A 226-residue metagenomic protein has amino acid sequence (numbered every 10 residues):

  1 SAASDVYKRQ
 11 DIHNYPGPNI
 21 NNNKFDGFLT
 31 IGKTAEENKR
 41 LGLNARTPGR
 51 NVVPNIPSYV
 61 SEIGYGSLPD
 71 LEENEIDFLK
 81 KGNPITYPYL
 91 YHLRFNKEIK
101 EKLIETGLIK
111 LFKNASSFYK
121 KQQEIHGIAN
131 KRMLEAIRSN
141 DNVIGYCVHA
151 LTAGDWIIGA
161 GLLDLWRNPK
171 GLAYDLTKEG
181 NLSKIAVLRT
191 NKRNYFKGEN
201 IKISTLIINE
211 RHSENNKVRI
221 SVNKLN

Functional and structural regions predicted by a protein language model:
S1-T152, I157-D164: Substrate-binding/catalytic cleft of secreted carbohydrate-active enzymes, primarily glycoside hydrolases
A2, K184-V187, S204-L206, R219: Ordered hydrophobic segments in well-structured contexts
L41-G42, A186-L188: Extracytoplasmic loops and strand-loop junctions of Gram-negative outer membrane beta-barrel proteins
S61, H149-T152, G180, I208 (+1 more regions): Generic beta-strand/beta-sheet core signal
W166-N168: Short beta-strand/loop turn elements enriched in aromatics
K170-I185: Proline/serine/threonine-rich low-complexity linkers at boundaries of modular beta-sandwich domains
T190-Y195: Short beta-strand segments of immunoglobulin-like
G198-N226: Beta-strand-rich binding/interaction modules
